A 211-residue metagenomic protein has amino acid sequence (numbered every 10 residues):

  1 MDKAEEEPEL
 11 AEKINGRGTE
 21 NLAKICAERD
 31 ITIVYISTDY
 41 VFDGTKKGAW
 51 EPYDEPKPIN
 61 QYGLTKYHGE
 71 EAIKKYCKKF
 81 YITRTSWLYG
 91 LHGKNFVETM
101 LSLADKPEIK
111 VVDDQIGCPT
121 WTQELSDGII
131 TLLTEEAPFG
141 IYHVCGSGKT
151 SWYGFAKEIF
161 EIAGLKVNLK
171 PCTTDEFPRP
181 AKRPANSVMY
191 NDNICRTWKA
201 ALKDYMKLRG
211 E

Functional and structural regions predicted by a protein language model:
M1-I14: NAD(P)H-binding glycine-rich loop region in Rossmannoid oxidoreductase-like domains and their noncatalytic homologs
E12, G16, G48-Y67, G90 (+2 more regions): Short-chain dehydrogenase/reductase
R17-I59: Conserved Rossmann-fold NAD(P)-dependent oxidoreductase catalytic core, especially the SDR/UDP-sugar
T19-L22, E70, I129: Conserved internal alpha-helix within the Rossmann fold of NAD(P)-dependent oxidoreductases
A27, K57-Y81: Active-site Tyr-X1-5-Lys
E71-G117, E124, I130: NAD(P)-dependent short-chain dehydrogenase/reductase
G128, E135-A181, A185-N186, M206: Mid/C-terminal beta-alpha module of Rossmann-like enzyme folds, strongest in SDR-family dehydrogenases/epimerases
V167, K182-E211: C-terminal amphipathic/interface module of NAD(P)-dependent oxidoreductases and related NAD-binding regulators
